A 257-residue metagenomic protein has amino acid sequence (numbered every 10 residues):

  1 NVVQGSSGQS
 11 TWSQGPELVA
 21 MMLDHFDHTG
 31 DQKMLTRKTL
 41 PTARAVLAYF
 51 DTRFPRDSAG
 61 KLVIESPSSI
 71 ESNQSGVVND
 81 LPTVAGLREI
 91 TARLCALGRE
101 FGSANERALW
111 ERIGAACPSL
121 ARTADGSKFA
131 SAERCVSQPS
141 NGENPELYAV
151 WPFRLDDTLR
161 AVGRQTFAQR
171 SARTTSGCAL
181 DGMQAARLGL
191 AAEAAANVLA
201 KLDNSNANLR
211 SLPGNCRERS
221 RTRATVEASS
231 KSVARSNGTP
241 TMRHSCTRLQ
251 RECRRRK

Functional and structural regions predicted by a protein language model:
N1-V3, S7-T29, R37, L81-T241: Active-site core of glycosidic bond-cleaving carbohydrate-active enzymes
G15-D24, A45-R53, K257: Extended alpha-helical regions
M22-A45, R56, I64-S66, I70 (+1 more regions): Primarily short, surface-exposed interaction patches in extracytoplasmic proteins
M34, S58-A59, S103-A104, S245: Sparse recognition of residues in long alpha-helices and their boundaries
R44-E100: Acidic/histidine-rich catalytic neighborhood
P240-K257: Surface beta-strand/loop "capping" patches
